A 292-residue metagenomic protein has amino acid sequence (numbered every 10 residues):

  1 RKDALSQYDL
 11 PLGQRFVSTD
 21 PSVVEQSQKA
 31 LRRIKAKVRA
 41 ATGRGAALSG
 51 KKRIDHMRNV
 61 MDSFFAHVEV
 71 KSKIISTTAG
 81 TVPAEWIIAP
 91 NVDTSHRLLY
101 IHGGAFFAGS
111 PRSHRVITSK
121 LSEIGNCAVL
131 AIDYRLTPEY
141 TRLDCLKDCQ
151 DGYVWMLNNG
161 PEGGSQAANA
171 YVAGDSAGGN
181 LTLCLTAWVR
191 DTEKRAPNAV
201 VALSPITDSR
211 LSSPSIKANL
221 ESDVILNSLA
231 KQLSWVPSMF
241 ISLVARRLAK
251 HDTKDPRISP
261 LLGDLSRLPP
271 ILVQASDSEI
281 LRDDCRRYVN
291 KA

Functional and structural regions predicted by a protein language model:
R1-A89: A glycine/proline-hinged amphipathic helix-loop "lid/cap" segment that gates access to hydrophobic ligand pockets
K73-A292: Alpha/beta-hydrolase superfamily serine-hydrolase fold, recognizing
